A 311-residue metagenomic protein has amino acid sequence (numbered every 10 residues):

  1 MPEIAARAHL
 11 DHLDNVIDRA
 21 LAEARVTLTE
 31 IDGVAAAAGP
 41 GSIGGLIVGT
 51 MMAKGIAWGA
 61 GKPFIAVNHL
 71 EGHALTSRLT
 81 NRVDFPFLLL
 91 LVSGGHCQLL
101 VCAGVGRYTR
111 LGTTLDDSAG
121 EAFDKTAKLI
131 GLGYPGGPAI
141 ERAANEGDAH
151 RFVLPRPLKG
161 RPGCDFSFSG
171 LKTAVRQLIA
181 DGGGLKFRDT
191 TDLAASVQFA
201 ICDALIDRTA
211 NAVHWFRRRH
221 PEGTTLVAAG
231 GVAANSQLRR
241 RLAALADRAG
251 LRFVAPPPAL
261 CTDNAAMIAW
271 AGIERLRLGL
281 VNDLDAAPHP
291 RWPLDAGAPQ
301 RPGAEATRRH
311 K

Functional and structural regions predicted by a protein language model:
M1-P40, H69, H73: N-terminal beta-alpha supersecondary unit
T27-A38, R219-V232, V254-P256: Short glycine-rich phosphate-binding loop at a beta-alpha junction
A36-G61, S236-A244: Short Gly/Thr/Asp-enriched flexible loops that form oxyanion-binding sites at enzyme active sites
A66-L88, A271: Conserved phosphate-binding catalytic cores of ATP/NTP-utilizing and phosphoryl-transfer enzymes
A66-V67, T225, A243-I268: Conserved phosphate-binding/catalytic loops in two-lobed NTP-binding clefts
V92, L99-D189, E274, L278-P290: A short helix-loop
R142-L226, A233-A249, P299-K311: A contiguous, well-structured pocket-lining segment that forms one wall/lid of small-molecule binding clefts in soluble
P256-A296: Glycine-rich phosphate-binding/hydrolytic loop that grips phosphoryl groups
